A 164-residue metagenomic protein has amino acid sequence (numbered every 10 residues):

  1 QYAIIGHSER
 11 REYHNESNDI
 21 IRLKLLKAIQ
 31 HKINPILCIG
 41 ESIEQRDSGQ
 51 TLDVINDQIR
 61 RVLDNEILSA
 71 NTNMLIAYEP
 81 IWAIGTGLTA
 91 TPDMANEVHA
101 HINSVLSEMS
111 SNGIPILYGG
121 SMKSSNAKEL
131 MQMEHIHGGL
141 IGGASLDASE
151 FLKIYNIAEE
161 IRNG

Functional and structural regions predicted by a protein language model:
Q1-G164: Active-site loop-to-helix "anion-binding N-cap" substructures in soluble metabolic enzymes
